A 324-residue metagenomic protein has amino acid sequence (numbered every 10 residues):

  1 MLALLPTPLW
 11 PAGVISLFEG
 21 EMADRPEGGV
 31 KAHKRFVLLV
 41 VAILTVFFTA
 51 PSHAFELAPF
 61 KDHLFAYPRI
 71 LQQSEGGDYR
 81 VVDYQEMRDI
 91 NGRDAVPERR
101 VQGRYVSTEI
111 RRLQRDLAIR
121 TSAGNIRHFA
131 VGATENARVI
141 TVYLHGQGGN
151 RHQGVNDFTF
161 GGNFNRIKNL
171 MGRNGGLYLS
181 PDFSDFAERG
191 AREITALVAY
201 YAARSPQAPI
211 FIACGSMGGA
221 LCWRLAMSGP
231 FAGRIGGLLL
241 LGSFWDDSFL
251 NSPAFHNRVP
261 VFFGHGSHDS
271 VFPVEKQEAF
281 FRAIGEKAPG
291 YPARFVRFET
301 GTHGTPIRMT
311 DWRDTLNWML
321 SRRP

Functional and structural regions predicted by a protein language model:
T49-P51: N-terminal signal peptide c-region/cleavage motif recognized by signal peptidases
V81-T134: N-terminal cap/lid segment of alpha/beta-hydrolase-fold proteins
S122-R166, L170: Short, surface-exposed "cap/lid" segments of acyl-processing enzymes
S184-S205: Alpha/beta-hydrolase active-site loop
P209-N257: Primarily recognizes the serine-hydrolase "nucleophile elbow" in alpha/beta-hydrolase and SGNH/GDSL folds
F262-H265, D269: Short beta-strand/loop motif that positions the catalytic acidic residue of the alpha/beta-hydrolase fold
P273-A283: Short alpha-helix in the alpha/beta-hydrolase fold that links the catalytic acid
G290-P324: C-terminal catalytic histidine-bearing segment of alpha/beta-hydrolase fold enzymes
